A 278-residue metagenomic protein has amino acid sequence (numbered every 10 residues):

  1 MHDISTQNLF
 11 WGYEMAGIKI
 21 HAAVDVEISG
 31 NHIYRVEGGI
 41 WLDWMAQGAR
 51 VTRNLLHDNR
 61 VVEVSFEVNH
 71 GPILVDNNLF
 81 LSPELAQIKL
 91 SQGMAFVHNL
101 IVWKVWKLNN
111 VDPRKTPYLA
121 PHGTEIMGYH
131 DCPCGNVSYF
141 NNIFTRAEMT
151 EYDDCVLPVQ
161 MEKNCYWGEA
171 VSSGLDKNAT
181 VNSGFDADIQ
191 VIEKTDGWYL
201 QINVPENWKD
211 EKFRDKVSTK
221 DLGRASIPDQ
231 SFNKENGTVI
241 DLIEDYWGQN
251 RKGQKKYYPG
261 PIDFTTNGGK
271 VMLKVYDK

Functional and structural regions predicted by a protein language model:
M1-D221: Glycine- and acidic/polar-rich repeat regions and solenoidal domains
L9, N178, N236-G237, G248 (+1 more regions): Glycine-centered flexibility motif
H21, E235, I243-D245, T265 (+1 more regions): Surface-exposed loop/turn and secondary-structure junction residues enriched for glycine/proline
N164, G197, E244, K255-K256 (+1 more regions): Intrinsically disordered, low-complexity segments enriched in small/polar residues
F185, P228, N236, G269-L273: Short A/G/S/P-biased low-complexity tracts
W208, S231, I262-F264: A generic alpha-helix propensity feature with a strong bias for hydrophobic helices
K212-K255: Active-site and glycan-interaction determinants of carbohydrate-active enzymes
Q254-Y276: Short, surface-exposed, low-complexity cationic segments
